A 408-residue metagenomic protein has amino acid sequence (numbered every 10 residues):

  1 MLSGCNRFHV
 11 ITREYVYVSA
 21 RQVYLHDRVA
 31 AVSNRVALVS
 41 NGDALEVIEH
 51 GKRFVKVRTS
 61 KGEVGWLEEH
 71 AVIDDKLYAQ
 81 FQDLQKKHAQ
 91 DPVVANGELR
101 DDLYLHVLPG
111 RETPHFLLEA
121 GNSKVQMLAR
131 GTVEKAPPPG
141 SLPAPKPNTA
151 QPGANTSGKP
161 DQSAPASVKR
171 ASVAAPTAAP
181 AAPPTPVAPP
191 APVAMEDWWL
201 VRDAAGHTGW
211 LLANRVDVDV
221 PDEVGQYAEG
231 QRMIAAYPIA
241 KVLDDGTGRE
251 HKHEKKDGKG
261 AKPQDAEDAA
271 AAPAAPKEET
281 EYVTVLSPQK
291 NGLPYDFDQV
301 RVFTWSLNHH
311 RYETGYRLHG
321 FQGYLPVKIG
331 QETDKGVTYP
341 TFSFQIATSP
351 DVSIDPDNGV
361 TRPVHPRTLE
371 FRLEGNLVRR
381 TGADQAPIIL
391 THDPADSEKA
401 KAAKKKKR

Functional and structural regions predicted by a protein language model:
L2-G4: C-terminal motif of bacterial Sec signal peptides marking the signal peptidase cleavage site
N6-A20, E46, R58-G97, P143-A274 (+6 more regions): Boundary regions of SH3-family modules and the immediately adjacent low-complexity/disordered segments in eukaryotic
V10-R13, D27-H50, V107-G121: SH3/SH3-like (including bacterial SH3b) beta-barrel domains that bind proline-rich motifs or cell-wall ligands
S33, V64-W66, H106, T113 (+3 more regions): Short loop/beta submotifs within extracellular cysteine-rich repeat domains
K52-R58, V133-A144: Short, Lys/Arg- and Gly-enriched loop/turn segments at beta-strand edges
D83-A129: Short, solvent-exposed interaction modules
E279-L293, G336-P350: Short beta-strand elements that form the blades of beta-propeller/WD-repeat-like and other beta-sheet-rich scaffold
G292-F303, D351-E370: Structural motif
